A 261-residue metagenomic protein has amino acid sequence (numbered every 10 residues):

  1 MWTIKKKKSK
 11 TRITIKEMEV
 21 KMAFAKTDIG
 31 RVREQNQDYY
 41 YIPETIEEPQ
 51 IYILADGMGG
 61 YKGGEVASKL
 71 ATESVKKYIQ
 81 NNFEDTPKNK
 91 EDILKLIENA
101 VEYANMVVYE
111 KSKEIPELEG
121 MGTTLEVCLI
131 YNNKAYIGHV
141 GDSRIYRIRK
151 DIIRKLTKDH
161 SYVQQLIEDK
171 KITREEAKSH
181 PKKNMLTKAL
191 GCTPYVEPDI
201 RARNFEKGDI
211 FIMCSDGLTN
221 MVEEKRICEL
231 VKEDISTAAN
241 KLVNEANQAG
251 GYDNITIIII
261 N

Functional and structural regions predicted by a protein language model:
M1-N261: PP2C/PPM-type serine/threonine phosphatase catalytic domain
